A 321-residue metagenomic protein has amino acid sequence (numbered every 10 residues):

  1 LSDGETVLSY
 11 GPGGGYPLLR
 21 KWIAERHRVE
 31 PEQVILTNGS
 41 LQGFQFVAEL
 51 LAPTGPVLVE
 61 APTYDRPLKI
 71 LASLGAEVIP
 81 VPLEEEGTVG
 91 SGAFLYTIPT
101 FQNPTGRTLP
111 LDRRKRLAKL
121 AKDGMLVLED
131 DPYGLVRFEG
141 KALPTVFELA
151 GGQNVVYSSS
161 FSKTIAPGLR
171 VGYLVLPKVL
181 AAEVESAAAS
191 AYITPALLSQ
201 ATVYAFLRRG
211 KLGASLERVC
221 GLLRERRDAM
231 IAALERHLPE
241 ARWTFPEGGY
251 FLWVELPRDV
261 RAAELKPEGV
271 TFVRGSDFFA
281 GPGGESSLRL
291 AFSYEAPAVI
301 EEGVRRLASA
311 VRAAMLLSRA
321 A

Functional and structural regions predicted by a protein language model:
D3-G124, G134-Q153, L223, A298 (+2 more regions): Conserved core of the PLP fold type I
F147-E183, P195-L198: Active-site PLP attachment segment
V175, W253-E255, A291-S293: Short hydrophobic/aromatic beta-strand micro-patches that form the beta-sheet surface supporting nucleotide- or nucleic
V184-A191, L207-I231: Structural signature of PLP-dependent enzymes
Y204, G221-I231, E235, A241-L256 (+1 more regions): Conserved glycine-rich beta-strand-loop-beta hairpin in the small C-terminal domain of fold type I
D259-L265, A298-E302: Short, conserved charged micro-motifs
G281-A321: PLP-dependent enzyme catalytic core of the Aspartate aminotransferase-like
